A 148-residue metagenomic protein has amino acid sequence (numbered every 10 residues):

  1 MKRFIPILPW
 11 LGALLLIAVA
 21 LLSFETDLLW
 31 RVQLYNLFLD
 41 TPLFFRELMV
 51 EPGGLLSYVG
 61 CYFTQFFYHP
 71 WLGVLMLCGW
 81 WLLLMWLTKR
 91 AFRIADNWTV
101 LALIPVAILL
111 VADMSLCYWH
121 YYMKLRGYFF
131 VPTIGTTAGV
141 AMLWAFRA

Functional and structural regions predicted by a protein language model:
M1-I17: Start-transfer (signal-anchor) and selected internal transmembrane alpha helices of multi-pass inner/ER membrane
M1-I5, Q65, H69, G73 (+2 more regions): Juxtamembrane/transmembrane-helix boundary motifs in multi-pass membrane proteins
A13-L22, I104-V111: Hydrophobic core of alpha-helical transmembrane segments in multi-pass integral membrane proteins
V19-L72, M76: Membrane-interface coil-to-helix junctions
V32, F66, A91-T99, Y118-W119: Membrane-interface elements of multi-pass transporters and channels
F38, M49-G53, N97, L101-A148: Membrane-interface micro-motifs in multi-pass membrane enzymes
L72, M76-K89, T99-P105, K124: Core alpha-helical transmembrane segments of integral membrane proteins
C78-A95, T137-F146: Transmembrane-helix motifs of polytopic, lipid-linked glycan transferases
